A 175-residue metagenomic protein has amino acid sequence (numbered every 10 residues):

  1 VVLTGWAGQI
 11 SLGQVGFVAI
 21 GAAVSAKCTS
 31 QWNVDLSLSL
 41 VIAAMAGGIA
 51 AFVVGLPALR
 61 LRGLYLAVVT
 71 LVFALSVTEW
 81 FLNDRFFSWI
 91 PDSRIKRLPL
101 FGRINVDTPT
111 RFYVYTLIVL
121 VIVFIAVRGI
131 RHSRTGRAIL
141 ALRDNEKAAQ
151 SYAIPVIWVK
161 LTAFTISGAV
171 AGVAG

Functional and structural regions predicted by a protein language model:
V1-G175: Transmembrane alpha-helices and adjacent helix-loop boundaries
